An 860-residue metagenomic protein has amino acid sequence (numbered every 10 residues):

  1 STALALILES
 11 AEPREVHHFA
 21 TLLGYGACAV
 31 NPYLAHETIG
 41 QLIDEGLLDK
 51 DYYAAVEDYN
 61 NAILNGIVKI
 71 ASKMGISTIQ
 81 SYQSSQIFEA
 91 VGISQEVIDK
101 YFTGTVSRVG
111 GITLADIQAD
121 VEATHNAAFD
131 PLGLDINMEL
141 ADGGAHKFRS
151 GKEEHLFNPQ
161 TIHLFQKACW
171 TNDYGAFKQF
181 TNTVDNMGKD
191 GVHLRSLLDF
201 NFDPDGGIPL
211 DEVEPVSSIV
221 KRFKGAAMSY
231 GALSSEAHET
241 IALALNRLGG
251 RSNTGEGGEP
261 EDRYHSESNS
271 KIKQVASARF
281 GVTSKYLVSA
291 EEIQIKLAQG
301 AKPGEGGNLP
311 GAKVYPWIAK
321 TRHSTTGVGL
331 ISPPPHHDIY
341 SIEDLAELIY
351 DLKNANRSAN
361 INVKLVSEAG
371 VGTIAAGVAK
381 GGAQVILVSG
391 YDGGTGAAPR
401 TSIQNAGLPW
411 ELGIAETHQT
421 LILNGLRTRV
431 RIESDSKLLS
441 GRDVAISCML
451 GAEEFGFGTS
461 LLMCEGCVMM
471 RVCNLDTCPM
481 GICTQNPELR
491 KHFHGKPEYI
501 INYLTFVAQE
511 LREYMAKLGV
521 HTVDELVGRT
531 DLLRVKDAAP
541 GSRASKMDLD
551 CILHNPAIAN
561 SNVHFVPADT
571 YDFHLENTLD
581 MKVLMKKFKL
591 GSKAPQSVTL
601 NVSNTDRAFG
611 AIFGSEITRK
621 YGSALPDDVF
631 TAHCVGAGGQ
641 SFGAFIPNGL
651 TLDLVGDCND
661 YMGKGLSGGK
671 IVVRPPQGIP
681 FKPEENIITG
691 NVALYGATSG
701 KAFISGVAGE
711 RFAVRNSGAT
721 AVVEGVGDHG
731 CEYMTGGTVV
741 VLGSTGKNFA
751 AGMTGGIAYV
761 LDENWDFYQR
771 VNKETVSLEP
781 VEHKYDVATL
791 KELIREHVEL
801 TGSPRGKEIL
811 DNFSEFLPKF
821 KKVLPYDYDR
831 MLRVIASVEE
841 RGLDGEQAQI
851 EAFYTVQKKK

Functional and structural regions predicted by a protein language model:
S1, T21, Y25-G26, Y33 (+21 more regions): Generic, well-ordered alpha-helical scaffold segments in large soluble proteins
S1-E12, V16-H36, I93, V282 (+9 more regions): Alpha/beta enzyme core
A3-A5, L48-Y52, I219-G231, G327-H336 (+4 more regions): Glycine- and acidic
A11-R14, L34-A35, D51-A62, A71-M74 (+22 more regions): Catalytic cores of large soluble enzymes that bind and process phosphate-bearing ligands
H18-F19, A29-P32, H36, E45-S284 (+7 more regions): Flexible, glycine-rich loop/tail regions that form catalytic "lids" or insertion modules at the edges of active sites
G26, A35-T38, I63, I67 (+11 more regions): Mobile "lid/hinge" segments at catalytic clefts and subdomain interfaces of large enzymes
I70-Y82, N253-G257, N356-K364, R427 (+4 more regions): Flexible, glycine/charged-enriched surface loops at secondary-structure junctions
L489-R490, I501, Y514-L518, V527-T530 (+1 more regions): Long, distal/terminal scaffolding or interaction modules with repetitive or compositionally biased sequence
